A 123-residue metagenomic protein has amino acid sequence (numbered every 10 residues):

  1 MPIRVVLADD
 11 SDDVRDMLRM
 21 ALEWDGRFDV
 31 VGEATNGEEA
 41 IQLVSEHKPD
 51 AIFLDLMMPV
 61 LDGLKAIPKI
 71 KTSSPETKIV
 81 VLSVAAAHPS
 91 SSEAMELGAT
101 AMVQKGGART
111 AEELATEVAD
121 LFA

Functional and structural regions predicted by a protein language model:
P2-V14, L18-L22: Conserved acidic segment of CheY-like receiver
A8-D9, A34, I52: Conserved sequence signature across two-component system core domains
R27-T35, L43: Short hydrophobic/Thr-rich beta-strand motif most characteristic of the beta2 strand and flanking loop of CheY-like
N36-E39, D62-K65: Acidic catalytic/metal-coordinating carboxylates
H47-F53: Active-site beta3 strand of CheY-like receiver
M58: Receiver (REC) domain active-site loop signature in two-component systems and cognate sites in sensor histidine kinases
K65, A86-T116: Alpha4 helix (beta4-alpha4-beta5 surface) of REC/receiver domains from two-component response regulators
